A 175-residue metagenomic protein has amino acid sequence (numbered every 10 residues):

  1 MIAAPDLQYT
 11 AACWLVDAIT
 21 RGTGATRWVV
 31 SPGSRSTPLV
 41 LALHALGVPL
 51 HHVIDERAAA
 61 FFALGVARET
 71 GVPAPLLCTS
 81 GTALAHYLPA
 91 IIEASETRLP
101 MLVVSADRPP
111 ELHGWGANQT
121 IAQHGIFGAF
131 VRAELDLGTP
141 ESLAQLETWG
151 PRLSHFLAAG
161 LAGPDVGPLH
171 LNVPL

Functional and structural regions predicted by a protein language model:
I2-L175: N-terminal alpha/beta PP-like core and its mobile active-site loop of ThDP/TPP-dependent enzymes
